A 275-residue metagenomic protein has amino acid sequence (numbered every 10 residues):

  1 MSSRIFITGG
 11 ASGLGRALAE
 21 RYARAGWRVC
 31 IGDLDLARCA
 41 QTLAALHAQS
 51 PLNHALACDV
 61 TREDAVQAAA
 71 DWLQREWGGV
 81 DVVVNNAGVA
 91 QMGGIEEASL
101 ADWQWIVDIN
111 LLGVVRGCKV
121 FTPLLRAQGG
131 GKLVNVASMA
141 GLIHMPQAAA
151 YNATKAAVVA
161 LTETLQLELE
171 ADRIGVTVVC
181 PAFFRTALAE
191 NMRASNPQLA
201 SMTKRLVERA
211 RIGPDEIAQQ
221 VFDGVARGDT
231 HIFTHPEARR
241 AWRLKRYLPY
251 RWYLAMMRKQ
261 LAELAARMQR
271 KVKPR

Functional and structural regions predicted by a protein language model:
A11-S12: Conserved glycine-rich cofactor-binding loop
L36-A37, C58-A68, L100: The beta1-alpha1 cofactor-binding region of Rossmann-like NAD(H)/NADP(H)-dependent oxidoreductases
G94-I95, S99-Q104: Substrate-binding pocket helix/loop in short-chain dehydrogenase/reductase
E96, I143-A149, A153: Active-site loop immediately N-terminal to the catalytic Tyr-X3-Lys motif of short-chain dehydrogenase/reductase
C118, T154: Active-site helix of classical SDR
S138: Residue(s) in the substrate-gating loop at a strand-loop-helix junction that position the organic substrate next
A171-P236: SDR active-site lid
